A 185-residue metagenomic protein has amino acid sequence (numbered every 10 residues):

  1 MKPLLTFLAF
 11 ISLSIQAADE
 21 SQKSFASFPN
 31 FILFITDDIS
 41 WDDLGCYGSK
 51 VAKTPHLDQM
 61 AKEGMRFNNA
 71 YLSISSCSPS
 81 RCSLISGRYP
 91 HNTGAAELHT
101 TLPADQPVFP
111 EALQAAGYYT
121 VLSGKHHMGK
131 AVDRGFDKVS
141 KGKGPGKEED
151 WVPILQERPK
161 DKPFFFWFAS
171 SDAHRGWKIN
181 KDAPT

Functional and structural regions predicted by a protein language model:
K2, A9, L13-T185: Formylglycine-dependent sulfatase
